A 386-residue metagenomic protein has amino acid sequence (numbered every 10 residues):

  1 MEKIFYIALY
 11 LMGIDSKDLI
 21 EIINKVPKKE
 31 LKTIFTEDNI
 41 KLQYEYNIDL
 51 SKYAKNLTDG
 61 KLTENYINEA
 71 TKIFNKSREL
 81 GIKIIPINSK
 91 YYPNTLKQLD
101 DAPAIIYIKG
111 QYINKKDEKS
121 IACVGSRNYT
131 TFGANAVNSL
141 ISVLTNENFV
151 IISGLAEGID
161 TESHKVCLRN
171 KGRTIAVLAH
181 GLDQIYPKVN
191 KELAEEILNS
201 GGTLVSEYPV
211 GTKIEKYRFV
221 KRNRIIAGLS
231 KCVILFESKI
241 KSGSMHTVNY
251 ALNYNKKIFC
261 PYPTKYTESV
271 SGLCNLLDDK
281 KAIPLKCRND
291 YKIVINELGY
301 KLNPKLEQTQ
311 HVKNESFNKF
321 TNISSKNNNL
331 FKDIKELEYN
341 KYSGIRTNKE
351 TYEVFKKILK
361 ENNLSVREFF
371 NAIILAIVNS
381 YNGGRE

Functional and structural regions predicted by a protein language model:
M1-F5, S269, T351: N-terminal alpha-helical segment
M1-N135, S142: Short, positively charged patches
L11, K25, V143, R169-N170 (+1 more regions): Active-site catalytic microenvironments for nucleophilic, acid-base chemistry
P86-F320, K326, K332: Glycine-biased, small-residue-rich flexible motifs in mid-sequence functional cores and linkers
T321-E350, K356-L359, R367: Short Lys/Arg-rich basic patches
V354, I358-E386: Short, basic amphipathic alpha-helical segments that act as recognition/interaction helices in nucleic-acid-binding
